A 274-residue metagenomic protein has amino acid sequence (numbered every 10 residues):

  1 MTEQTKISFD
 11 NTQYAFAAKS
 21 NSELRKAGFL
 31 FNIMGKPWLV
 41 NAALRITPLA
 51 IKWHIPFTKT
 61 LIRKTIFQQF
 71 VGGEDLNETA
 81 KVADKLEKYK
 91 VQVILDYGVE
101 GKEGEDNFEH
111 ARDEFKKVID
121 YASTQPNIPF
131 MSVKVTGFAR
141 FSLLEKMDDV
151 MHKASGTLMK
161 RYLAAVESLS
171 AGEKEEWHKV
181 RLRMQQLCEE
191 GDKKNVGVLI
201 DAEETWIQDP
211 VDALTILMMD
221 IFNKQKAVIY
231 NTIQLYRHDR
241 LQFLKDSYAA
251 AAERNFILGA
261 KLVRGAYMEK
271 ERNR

Functional and structural regions predicted by a protein language model:
M1-R274: Positively charged, amphipathic and often flexible ligand-engagement surfaces
